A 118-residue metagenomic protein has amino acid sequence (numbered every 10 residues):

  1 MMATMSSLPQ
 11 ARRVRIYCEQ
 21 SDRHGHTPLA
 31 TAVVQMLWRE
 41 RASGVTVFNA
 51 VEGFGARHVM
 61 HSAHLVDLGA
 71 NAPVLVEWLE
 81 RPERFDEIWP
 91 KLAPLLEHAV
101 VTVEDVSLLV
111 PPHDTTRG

Functional and structural regions predicted by a protein language model:
M1-G118: Positively charged, small/polar-rich N-terminal and surface patches that mediate targeting and assembly and bind
